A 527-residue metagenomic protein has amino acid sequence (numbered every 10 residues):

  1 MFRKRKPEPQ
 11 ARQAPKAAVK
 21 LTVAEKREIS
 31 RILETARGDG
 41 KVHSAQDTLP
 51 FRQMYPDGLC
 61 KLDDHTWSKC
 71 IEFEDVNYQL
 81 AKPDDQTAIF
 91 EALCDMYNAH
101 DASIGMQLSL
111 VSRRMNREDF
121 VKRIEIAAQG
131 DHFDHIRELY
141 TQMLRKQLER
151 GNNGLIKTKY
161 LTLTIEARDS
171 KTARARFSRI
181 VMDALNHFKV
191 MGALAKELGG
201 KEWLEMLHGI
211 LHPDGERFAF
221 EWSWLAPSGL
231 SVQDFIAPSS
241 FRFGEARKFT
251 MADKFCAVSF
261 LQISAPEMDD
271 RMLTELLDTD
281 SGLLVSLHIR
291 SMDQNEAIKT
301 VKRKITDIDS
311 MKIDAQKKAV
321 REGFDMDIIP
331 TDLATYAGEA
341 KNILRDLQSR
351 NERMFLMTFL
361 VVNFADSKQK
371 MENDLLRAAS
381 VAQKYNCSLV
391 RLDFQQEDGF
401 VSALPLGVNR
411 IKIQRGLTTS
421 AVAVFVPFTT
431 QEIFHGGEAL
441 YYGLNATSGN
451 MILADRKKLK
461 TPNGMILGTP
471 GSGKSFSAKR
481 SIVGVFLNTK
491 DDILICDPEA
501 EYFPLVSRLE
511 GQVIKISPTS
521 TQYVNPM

Functional and structural regions predicted by a protein language model:
M1-T430: Extended, folded cores of ATP/NTP-driven motor/assembly subunits in large transport and secretion machines
N77, S109-F120, D134, E138-Y140 (+2 more regions): Switch/coupling segment of Walker-type NTPase motor domains
F428-L453: N-terminal pre-Walker A segment at the start of P-loop NTPase domains
K458, P470: The conserved Walker
T461: Short coil/loop residues immediately preceding or within conserved phosphate-binding loops of NTP-utilizing enzyme
I466: Hydrophobic anchor at the beta1->P-loop junction of P-loop NTPases
K474: Conserved lysine of the Walker
S477: Hydrophobic positions on the alpha1 helix immediately C-terminal to the Walker A/P-loop
